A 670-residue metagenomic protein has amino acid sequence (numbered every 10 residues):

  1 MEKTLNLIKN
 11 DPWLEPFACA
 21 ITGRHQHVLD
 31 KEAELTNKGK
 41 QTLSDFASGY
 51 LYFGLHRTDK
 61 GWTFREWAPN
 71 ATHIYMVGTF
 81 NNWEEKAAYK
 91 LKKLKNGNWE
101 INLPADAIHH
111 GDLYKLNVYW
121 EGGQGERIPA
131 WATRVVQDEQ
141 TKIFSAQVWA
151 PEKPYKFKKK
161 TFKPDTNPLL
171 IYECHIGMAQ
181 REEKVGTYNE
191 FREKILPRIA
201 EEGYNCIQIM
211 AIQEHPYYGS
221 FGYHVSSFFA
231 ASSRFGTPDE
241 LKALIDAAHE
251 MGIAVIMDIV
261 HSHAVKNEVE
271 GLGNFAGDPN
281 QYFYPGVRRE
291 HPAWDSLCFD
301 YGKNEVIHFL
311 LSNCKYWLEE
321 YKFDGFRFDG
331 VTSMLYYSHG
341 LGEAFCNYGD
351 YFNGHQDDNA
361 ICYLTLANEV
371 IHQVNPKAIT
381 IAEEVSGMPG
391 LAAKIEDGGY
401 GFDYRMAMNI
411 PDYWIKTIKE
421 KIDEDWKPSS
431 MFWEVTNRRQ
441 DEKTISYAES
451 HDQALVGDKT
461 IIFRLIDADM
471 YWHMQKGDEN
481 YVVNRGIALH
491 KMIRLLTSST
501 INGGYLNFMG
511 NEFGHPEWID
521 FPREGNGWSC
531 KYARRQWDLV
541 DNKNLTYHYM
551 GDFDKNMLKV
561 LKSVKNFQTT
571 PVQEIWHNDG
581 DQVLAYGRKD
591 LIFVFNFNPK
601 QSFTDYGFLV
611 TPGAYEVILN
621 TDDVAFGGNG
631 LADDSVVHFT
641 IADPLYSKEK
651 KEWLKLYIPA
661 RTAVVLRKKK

Functional and structural regions predicted by a protein language model:
M1-T63, E84-K86, K90-E173, M178 (+3 more regions): The feature marks proteins involved in alpha-glucan
F64-A68, I74-G78, N598-A614: Surface-exposed beta-strand/loop patches in extracellular or lumenal glycoproteins
E66, L116, C174, I199 (+13 more regions): Conserved, mostly hydrophobic/aromatic
A105, H109-Y114, K589, D634-K670: C-terminal beta-strand-rich structural cap/linker in extracellular carbohydrate-active enzymes
V136, P154, K158-T166, I171 (+3 more regions): Substrate-binding/active-site clefts of carbohydrate-active enzymes
K322-D324, G342-A533, K562-G607, A614 (+1 more regions): Conserved alpha/beta catalytic core and glycan-binding cleft of carbohydrate-active enzymes
N368-E369, N375-P376, R535-E574, A660 (+1 more regions): Aromatic- and carboxylate-lined catalytic core of secreted/periplasmic carbohydrate-active enzymes
M557, G607-I641: C-terminal accessory region downstream of the catalytic core in glycan-modifying enzymes
